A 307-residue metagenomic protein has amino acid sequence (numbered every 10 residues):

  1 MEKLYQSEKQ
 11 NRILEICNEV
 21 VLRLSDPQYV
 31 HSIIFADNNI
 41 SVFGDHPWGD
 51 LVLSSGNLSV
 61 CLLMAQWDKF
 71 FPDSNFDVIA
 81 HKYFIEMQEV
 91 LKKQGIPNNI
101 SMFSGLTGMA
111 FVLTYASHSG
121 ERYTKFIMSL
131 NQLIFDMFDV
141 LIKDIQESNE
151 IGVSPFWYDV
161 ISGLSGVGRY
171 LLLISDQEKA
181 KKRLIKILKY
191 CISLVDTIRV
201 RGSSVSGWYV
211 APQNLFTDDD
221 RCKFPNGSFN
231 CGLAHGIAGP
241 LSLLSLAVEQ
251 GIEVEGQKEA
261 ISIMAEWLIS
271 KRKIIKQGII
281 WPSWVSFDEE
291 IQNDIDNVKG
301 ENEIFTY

Functional and structural regions predicted by a protein language model:
M1-Y307: Glycan-recognition and catalytic cores of secretory/periplasmic carbohydrate-active enzymes
